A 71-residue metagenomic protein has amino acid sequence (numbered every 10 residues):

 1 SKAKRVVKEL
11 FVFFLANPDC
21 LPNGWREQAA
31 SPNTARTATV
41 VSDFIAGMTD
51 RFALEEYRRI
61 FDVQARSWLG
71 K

Functional and structural regions predicted by a protein language model:
S1-K71: Histidine-centered, transition-metal-coordinating active-site segments
